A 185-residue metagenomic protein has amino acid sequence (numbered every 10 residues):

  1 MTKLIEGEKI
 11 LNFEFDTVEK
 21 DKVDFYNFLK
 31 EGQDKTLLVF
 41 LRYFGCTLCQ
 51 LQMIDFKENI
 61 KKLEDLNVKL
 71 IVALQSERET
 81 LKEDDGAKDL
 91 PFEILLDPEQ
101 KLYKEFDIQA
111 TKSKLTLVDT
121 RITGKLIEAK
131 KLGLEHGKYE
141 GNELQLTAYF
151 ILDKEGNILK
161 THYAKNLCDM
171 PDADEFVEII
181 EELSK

Functional and structural regions predicted by a protein language model:
M1-F28, L51: N-terminal "domain-start" segment that seeds a small globular fold
I10, K22, G32-D34, N67 (+1 more regions): A structure-centric signal for secondary-structure junctions around beta-strands
F25-F56: Short active-site neighborhood of thiol/selenol oxidoreductases, capturing the structured segment around
R42, Q75, K154: Cofactor-binding loop segments of dinucleotide-utilizing enzymes, especially the Rossmann-like FAD- and NAD(P)+-binding
Q52-E105: Structural microenvironment flanking redox-active thiols in thiol-disulfide oxidoreductases
D97-C168: Thiol/selenol-based redox catalytic cores and closely related redox-interacting motifs
L167-L183: A short, polar/charged loop-to-alpha-helix boundary motif
